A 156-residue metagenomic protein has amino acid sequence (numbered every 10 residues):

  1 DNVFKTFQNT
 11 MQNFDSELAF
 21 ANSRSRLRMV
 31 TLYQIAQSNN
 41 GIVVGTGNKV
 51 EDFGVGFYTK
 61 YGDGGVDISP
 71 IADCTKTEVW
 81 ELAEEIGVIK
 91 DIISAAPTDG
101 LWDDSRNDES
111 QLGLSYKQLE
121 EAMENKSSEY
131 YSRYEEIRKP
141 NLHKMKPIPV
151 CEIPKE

Functional and structural regions predicted by a protein language model:
D1, K5-N22, Y33, Q37-I42 (+2 more regions): ATP/NTP-dependent adenylation/nucleotidyl-transfer catalytic domains that generate, transfer, or process NMP-activated
M29-T31: A generic local structural motif
